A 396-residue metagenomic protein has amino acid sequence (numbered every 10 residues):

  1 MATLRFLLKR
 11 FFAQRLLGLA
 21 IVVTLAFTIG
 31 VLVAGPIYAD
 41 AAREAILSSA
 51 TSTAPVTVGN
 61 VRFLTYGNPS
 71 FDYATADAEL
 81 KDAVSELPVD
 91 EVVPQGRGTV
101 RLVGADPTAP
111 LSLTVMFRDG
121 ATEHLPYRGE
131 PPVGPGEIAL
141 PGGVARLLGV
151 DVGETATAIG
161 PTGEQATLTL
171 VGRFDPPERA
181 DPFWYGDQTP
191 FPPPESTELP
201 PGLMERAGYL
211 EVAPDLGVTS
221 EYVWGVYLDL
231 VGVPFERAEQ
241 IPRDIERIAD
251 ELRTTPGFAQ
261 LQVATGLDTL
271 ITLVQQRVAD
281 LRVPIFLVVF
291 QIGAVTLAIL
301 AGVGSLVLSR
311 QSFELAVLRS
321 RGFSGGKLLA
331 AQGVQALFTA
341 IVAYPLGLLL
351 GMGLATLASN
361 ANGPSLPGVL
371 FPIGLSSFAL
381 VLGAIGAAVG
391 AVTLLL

Functional and structural regions predicted by a protein language model:
M1, F12, L16, A279 (+4 more regions): Juxtamembrane/transmembrane-helix boundary motifs in multi-pass membrane proteins
M1-T296, L306: Membrane transport/envelope proteins' first extracytoplasmic loop
G18-A20, L328, L348: Alpha-helical transmembrane segments and their helix-entry boundary regions
V22-V23, F290, G333-V334, F338 (+1 more regions): Hydrophobic residues within alpha-helical transmembrane segments of multi-pass solute transporters/permease subunits
E154, L318-A331, V342-A343, S365-S376: Internal, well-ordered domain-core segments that constitute the primary functional module of diverse proteins
Q260, A301-G304, F313, L337-G368 (+1 more regions): Small-residue-rich transmembrane alpha-helices
T272-R282, V369-V381: Membrane-interface segments at the starts/ends of alpha-helical transmembrane spans
A298-A340: Interfacial "coupling" helices/loops that link adjacent transmembrane helices in transporter permeases
